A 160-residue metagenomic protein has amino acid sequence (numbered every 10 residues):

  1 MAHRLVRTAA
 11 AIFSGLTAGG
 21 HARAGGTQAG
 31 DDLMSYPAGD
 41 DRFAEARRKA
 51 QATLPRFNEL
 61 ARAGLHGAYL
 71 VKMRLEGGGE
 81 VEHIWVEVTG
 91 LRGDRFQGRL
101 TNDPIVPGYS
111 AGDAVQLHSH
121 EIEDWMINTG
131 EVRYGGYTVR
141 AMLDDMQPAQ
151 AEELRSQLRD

Functional and structural regions predicted by a protein language model:
A2-W85, T89-D160: Mixed-charge, low-complexity intrinsically disordered regions
